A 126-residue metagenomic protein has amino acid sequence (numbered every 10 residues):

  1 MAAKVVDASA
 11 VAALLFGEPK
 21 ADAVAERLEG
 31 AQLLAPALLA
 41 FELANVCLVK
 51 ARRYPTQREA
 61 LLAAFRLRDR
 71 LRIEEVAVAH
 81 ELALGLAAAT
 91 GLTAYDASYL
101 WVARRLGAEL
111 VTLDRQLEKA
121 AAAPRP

Functional and structural regions predicted by a protein language model:
M1-A3, P36, L100-P126: Acidic, PIN/NYN-like endoribonuclease modules and their adjacent C-terminal/linker elements
M1-L38, K50-L62: Short, well-structured N-terminal submotif of metal-dependent ribonuclease cores
A10, N45-L48, Y99, L117: Hydrophobic side chains within alpha-helical segments
V24-E29, R66-L67, L82-G85: Glycine/charged-rich beta-loop-alpha catalytic/anionic-binding loops adjacent to active sites
N45-R52, R104: Short glycine/serine- and small hydrophobic-enriched flexible loop segments
L61-A63, L67-R70: Extended, non-globular alpha-helical segments
R70-Q116: Active-site neighborhoods of divalent-metal-dependent phosphate/nucleic-acid chemistry enzymes
